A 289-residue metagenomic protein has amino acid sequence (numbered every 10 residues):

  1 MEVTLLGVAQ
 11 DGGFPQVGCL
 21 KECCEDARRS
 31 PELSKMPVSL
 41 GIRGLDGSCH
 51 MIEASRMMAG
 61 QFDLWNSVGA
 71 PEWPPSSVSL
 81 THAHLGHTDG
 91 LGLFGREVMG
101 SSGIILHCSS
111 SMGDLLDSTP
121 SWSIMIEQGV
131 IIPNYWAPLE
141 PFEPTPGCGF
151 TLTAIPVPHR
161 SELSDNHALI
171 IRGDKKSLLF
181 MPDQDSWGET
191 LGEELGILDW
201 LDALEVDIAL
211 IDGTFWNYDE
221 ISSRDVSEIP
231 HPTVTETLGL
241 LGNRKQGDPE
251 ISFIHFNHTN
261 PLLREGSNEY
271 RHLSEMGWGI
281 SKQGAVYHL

Functional and structural regions predicted by a protein language model:
M1-S67, Y135-G196, D202, A285-L289: Core dinuclear metal-dependent hydrolase active-site scaffold
P15, Q61-D63, D89-L91, D117-S118 (+3 more regions): Short glycine-/acidic-enriched loop or helix-start segments at secondary-structure transitions that form or flank
G18-K21, W65-V68, G92-R96, P120-S123 (+4 more regions): Short, glycine/charged-enriched secondary-structure capping and boundary segments
D46-H107, D207: Active-site metal-binding motif and surrounding structural segment of the metallo-beta-lactamase
M51-S55, P74-H87, H107-S109, L179-Q184 (+3 more regions): Active-site neighborhood of phospho(di)ester-bond hydrolases with catalytic His/Asp-centered motifs
S110-S121: A short, active-site helix/loop in glycosyltransferases that binds the activated sugar's phosphate group
I132-N134, L152, E275-I280: Active-site regions of enzymes building and remodeling cell-envelope glycoconjugates
S177, D185-V286: Cap/insert and terminal regions of metallo-dependent hydrolase folds
